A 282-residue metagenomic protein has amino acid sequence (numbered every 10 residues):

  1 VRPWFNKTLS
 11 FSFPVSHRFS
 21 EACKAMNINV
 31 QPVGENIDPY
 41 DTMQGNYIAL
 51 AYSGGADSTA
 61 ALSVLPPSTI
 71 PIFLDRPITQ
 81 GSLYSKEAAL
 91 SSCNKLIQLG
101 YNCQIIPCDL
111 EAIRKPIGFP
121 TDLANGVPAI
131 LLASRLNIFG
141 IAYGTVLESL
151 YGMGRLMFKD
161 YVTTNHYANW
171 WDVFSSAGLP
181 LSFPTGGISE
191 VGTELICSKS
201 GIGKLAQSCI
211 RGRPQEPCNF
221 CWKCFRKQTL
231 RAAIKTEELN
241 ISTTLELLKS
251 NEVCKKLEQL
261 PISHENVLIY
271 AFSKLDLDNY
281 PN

Functional and structural regions predicted by a protein language model:
W4-N6, S16-I48, A56, L62-N282: Nucleotide-activated chemistry modules centered on ATP-dependent adenylation/adenylyltransferase
L9: Conserved GNAT acetyl-CoA-binding A-motif
S53: Conserved adenosyl
